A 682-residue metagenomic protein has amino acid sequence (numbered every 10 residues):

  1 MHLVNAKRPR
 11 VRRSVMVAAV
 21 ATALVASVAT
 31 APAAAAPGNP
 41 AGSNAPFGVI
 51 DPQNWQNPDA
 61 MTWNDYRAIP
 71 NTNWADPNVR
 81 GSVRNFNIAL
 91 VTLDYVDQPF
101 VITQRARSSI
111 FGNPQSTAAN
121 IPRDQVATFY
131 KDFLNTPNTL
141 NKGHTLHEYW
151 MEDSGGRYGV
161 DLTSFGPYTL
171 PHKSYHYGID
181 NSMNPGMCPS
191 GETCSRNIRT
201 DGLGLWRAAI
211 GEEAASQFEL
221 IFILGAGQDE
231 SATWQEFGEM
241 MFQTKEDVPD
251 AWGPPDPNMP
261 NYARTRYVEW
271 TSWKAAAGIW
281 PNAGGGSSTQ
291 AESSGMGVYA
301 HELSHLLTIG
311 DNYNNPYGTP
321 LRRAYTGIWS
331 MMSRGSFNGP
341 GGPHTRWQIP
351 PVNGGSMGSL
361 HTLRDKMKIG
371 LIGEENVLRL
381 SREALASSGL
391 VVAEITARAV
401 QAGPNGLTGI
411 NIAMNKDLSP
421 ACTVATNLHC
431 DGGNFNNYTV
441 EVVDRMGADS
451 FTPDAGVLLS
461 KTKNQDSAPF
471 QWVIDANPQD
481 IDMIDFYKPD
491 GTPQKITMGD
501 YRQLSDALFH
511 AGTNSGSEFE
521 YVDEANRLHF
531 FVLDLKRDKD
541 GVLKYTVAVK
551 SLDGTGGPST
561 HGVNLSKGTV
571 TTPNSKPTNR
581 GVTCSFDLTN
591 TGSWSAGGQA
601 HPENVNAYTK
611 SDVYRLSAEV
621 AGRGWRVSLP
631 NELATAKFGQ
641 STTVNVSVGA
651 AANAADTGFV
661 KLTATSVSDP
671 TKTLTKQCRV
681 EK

Functional and structural regions predicted by a protein language model:
H2-A35: Secretory targeting and sorting signals
A36-P343, N353, G389, E394 (+1 more regions): Active-site-proximal segment of zinc-dependent metalloprotease catalytic domains
P37-N54, V101-R107, A127, K245-Y262 (+3 more regions): Non-catalytic C-terminal accessory/binding modules of secreted extracellular proteins
E213-S231, L535-Y545, V549-D553, A654 (+1 more regions): Ser/Thr/Pro-rich, low-complexity mucin-like regions that serve as glycosylated stalks/linkers or repetitive adhesive
T289, G310-T423: A domain-level signal for the mature, folded cores of soluble proteins
T578-F586, T642, N653-K661: Short, solvent-exposed loop/turn segments enriched in Ser/Thr/Gly
W625-A652: Intrinsically disordered, low-complexity Pro/Gly/Ser/Thr-rich segments with frequent PxxP/GP/PP motifs and embedded
A652-E681: Terminal connector regions
